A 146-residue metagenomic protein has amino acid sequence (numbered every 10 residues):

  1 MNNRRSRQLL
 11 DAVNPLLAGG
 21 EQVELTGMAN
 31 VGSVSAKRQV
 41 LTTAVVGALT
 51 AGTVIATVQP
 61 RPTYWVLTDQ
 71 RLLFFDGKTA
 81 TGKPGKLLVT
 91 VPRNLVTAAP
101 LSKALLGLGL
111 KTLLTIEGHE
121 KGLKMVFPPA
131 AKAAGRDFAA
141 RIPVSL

Functional and structural regions predicted by a protein language model:
M1-W65: Anionic N-terminal interaction surfaces
M28, G77-T79, P128: Surface loops and adjacent helix of pleckstrin homology
A36-K37, K83-L87, G135-F138: A short, polar/proline- and glycine-enriched secondary-structure boundary/capping micro-motif
V40-Y64, T68-K111, E120-G122: Phosphoinositide-binding peripheral membrane targeting modules
D69, A139-A140: Extracellular/lumenal glycan-associated surfaces
T115-F138: Canonical phosphoinositide-binding patch of PH/PH-like domains
L146: Eukaryote-biased recognition of electropositive, low-complexity segments and basic polyanion/acidic-motif-binding
